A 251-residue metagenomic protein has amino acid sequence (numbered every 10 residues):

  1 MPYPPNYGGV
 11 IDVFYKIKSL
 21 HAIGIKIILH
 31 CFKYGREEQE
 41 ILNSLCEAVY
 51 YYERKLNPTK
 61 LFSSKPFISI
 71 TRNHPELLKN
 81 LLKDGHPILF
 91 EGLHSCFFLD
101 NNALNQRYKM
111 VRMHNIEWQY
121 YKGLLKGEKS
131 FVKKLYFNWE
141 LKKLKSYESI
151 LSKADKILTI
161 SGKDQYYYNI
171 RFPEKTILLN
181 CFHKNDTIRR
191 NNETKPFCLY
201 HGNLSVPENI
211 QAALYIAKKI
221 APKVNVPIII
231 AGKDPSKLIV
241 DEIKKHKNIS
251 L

Functional and structural regions predicted by a protein language model:
M1-V49, K83: N-terminal subdomain of nucleotide-sugar transferases
D12, I170, L178-K247, L251: Conserved catalytic-core segment of nucleotide-activated headgroup transferases in glycan assembly
Y15-K18, L78-L82, E117-Y120, E128-I157: Membrane-proximal helix-turn-helix segments that form the acceptor-binding/catalytic region of lipid-linked
F32, F90-G92, H114, T159-S161 (+1 more regions): Replace "coordinates the UDP/GDP/TDP-sugar" with "coordinates nucleotide-activated sugar donors
V49-L78, K129-F137: A short, charged, and often flexible helix/loop element on the N-terminal side of the glycosyltransferase catalytic
K79-F97, Y108-M110, K156: Short N-terminal targeting/anchoring amphipathic segment
I88, L104-E128: Active-site proximal beta-strand in glycosyltransferases
M110, F137-I188: Donor nucleotide-sugar binding/catalytic pocket of nucleotide-sugar-dependent glycosyltransferases
